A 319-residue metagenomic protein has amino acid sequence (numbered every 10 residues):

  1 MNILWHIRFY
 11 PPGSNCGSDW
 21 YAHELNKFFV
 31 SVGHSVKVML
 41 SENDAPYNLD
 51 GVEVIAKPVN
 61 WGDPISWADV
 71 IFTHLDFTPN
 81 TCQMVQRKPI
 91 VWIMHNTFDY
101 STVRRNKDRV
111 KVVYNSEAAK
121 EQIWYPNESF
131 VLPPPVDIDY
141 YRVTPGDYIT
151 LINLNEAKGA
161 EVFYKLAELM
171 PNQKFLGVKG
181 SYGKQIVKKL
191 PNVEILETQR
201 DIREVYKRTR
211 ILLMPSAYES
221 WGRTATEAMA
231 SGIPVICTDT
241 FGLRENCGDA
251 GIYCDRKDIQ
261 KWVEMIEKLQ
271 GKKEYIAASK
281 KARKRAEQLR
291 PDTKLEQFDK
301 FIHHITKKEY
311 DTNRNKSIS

Functional and structural regions predicted by a protein language model:
G17, K257, K273-H303, Y310-R314 (+1 more regions): A charged, aromatic-enriched C-terminal amphipathic alpha-helix characteristic of glycosyltransferases across folds
R109-Y141, A157: Donor nucleotide-sugar binding/catalytic pocket of nucleotide-sugar-dependent glycosyltransferases
I138-K189, I195: Conserved catalytic-core segment of nucleotide-activated headgroup transferases in glycan assembly
L154, G251-I259, K268-K273: Conserved acidic donor-binding segment of nucleotide-sugar-dependent glycosyltransferases
R203, T226-A230, F241-E245: Short alpha-helical segment that forms part of, or immediately flanks, the ligand-binding pocket in carbohydrate-active
E204-T209: Short alpha-helical donor nucleotide-sugar binding micro-motif in glycosyltransferases
A217: Aromatic "clamp/platform" in nucleotide-sugar-dependent glycosyltransferases that forms part of the donor/acceptor
P234-C237: Short hydrophobic beta-strand element within catalytic cores of glycosyltransferases and related nucleotide-activated
